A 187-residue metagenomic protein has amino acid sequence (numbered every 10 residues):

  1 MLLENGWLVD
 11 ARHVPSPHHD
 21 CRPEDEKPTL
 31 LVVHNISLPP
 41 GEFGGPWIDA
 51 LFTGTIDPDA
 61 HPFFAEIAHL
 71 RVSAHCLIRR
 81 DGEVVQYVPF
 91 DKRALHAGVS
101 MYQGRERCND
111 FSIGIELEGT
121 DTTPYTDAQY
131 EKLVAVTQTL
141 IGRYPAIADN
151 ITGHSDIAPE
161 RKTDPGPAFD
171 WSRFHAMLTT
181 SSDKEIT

Functional and structural regions predicted by a protein language model:
M1-D10, E24-D25, E106-F111, T120-T187: Basic/polar, cationic surfaces and motifs that engage anionic cell-wall and phosphate/carboxylate ligands
M1-E106: N-terminal catalytic cores of peptidoglycan-degrading enzymes
P17, I56, A60, R71 (+6 more regions): Generic preference for well-ordered secondary structure
V33, I115, L133: Conserved, mostly hydrophobic/aromatic
N35-I36, L117, S155: Residues immediately flanking
L77, G114-E116: Conserved beta-strand segments that form the floor/walls of ligand-binding pockets within enzyme and binding domains
